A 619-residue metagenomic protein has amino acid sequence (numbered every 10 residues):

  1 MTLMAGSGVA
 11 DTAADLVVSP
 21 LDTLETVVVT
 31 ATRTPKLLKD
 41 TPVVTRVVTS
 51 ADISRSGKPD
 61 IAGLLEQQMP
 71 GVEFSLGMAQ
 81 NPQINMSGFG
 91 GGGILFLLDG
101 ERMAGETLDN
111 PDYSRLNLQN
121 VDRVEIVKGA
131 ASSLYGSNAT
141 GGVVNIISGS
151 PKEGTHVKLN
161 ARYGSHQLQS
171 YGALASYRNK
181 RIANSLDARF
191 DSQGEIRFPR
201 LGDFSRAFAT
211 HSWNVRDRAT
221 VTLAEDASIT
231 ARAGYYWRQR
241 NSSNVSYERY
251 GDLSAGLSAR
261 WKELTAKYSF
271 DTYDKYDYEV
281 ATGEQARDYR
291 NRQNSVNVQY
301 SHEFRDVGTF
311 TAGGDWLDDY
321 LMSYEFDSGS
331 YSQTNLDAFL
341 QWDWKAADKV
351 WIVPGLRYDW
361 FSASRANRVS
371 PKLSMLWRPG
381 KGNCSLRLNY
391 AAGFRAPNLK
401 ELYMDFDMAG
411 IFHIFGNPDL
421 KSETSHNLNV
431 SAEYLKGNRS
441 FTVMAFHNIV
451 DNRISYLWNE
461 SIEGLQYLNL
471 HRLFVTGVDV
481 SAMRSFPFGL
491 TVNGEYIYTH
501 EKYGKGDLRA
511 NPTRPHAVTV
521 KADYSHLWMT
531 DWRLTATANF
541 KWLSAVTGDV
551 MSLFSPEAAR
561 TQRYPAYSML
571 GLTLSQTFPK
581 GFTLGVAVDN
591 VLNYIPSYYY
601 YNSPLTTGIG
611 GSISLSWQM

Functional and structural regions predicted by a protein language model:
T23-S54, Q83: N-terminal periplasmic "start-of-domain" segments of outer-membrane beta-barrel proteins
I61-L65, Q80-N85, F96-L97, D112-N117 (+3 more regions): N-terminal periplasmic accessory domains that precede and gate Gram-negative outer-membrane beta-barrel machines
F74, E101-K128: Short acidic/polar hinge/loop motifs at secondary-structure boundaries that mediate gating or recognition
S133, N145, K152-G154, R162 (+1 more regions): Periplasmic-side early beta-strands and strand-to-turn transitions of outer-membrane beta-barrels
S185, T220-W237, R249-R378, Y434 (+2 more regions): Face-selective signature of the C-terminal outer-membrane beta-barrel domain
S246-K262, D288-R292, S385, A392-V450 (+4 more regions): Outer-membrane beta-barrel signature, preferentially recognizing the C-terminal barrel domain of Gram-negative
D274, S362-S364, R368, W377-L428 (+3 more regions): Surface-exposed extracellular loop regions of Gram-negative outer-membrane beta-barrel proteins, predominantly
K345-I352, F446-I449, L468-M551, L592-I595: Gram-negative outer-membrane beta-barrel transporters
